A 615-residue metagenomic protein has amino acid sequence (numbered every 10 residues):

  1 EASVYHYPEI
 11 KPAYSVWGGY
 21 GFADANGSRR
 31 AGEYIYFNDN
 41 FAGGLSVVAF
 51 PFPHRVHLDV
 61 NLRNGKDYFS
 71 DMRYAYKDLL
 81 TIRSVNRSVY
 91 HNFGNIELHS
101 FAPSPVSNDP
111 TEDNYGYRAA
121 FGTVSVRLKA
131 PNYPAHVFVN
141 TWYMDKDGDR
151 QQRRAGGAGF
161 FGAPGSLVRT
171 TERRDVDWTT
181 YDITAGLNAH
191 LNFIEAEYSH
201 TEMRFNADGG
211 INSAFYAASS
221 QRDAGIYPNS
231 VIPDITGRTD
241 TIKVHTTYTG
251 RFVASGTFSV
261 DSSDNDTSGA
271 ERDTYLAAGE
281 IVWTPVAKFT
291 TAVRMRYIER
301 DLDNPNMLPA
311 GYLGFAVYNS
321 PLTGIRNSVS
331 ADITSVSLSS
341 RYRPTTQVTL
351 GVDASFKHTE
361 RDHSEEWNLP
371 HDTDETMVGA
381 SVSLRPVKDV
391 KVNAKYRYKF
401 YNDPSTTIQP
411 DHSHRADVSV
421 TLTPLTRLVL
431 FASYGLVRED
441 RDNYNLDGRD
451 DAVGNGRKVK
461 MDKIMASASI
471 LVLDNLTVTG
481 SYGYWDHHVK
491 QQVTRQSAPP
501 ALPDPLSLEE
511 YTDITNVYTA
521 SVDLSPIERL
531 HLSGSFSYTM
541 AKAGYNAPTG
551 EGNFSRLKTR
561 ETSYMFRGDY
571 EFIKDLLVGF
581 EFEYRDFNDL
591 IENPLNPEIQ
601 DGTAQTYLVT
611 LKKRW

Functional and structural regions predicted by a protein language model:
E1-W615: Gram-negative and organellar
